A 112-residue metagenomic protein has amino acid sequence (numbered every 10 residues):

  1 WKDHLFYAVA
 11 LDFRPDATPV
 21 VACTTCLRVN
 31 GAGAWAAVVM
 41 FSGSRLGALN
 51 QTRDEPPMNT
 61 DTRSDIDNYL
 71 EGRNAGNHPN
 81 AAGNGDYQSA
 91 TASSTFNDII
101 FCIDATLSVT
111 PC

Functional and structural regions predicted by a protein language model:
W1-C112: N-terminal pilin/flagellin-like segments and related low-complexity appendage regions
